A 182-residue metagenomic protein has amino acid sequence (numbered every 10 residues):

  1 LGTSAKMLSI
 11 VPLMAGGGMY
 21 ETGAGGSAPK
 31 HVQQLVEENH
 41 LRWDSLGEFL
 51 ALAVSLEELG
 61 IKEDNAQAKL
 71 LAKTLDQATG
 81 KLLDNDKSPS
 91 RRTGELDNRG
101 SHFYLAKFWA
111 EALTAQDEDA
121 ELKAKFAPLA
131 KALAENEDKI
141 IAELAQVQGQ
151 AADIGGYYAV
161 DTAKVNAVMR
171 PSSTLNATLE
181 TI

Functional and structural regions predicted by a protein language model:
L1-T93: Structured mid-domain segments that build the active-site/substrate or prosthetic-cofactor binding neighborhood
E48, E95-H102: Secondary-structure capping and boundary motifs in well-ordered enzyme cores
L52-A53, F103-E111: Well-ordered alpha-helical segments within folded domains of soluble proteins
G60, T79-L83, T114, A134-E137 (+1 more regions): A structural signal for well-ordered alpha-helices, especially hydrophobic packing surfaces of coiled-coils
T114-D117, E121: Ligand-binding pocket scaffold of soluble enzyme catalytic domains
K123-K131: Short, charged, amphipathic alpha-helical segments
I141-Y158: A glycine-biased, small/acidic residue-tolerant capping/turn segment at secondary-structure junctions
A163-I182: C-terminal accessory extensions/subdomains outside the catalytic/core fold
